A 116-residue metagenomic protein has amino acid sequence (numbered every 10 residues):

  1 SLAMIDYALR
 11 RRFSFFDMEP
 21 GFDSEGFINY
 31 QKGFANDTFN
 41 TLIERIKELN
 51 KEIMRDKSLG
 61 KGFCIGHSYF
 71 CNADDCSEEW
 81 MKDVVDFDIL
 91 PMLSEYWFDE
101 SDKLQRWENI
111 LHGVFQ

Functional and structural regions predicted by a protein language model:
S1-Q116: C-terminal regulatory/interaction module of P-loop NTP-utilizing enzymes
